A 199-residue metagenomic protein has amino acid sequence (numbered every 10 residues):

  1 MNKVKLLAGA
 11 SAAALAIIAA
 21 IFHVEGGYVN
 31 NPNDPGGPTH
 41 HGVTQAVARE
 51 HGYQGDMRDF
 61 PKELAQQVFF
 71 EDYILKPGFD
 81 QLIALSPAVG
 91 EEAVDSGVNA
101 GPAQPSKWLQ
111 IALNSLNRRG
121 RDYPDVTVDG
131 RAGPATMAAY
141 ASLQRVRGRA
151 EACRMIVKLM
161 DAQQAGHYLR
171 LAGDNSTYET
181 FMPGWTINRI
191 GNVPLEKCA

Functional and structural regions predicted by a protein language model:
N2-A199: Cell-wall polysaccharide-cleaving catalytic domain and substrate-binding groove, primarily in peptidoglycan/chitin
